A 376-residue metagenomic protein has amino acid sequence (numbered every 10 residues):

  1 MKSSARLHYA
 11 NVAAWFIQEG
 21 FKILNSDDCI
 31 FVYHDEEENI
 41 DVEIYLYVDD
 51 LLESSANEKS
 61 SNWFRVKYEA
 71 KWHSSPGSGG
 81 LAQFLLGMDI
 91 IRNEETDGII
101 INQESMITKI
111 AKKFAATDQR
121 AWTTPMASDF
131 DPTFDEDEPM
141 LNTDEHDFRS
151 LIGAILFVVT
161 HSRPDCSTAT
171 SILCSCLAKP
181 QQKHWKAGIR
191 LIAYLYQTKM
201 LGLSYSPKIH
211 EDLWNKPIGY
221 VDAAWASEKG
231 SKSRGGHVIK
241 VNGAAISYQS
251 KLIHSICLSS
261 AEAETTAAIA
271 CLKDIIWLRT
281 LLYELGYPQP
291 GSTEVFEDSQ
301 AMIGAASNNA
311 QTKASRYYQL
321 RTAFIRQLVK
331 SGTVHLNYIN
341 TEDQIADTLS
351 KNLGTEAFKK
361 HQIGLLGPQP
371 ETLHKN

Functional and structural regions predicted by a protein language model:
M1-S4, Y33-W72, I91-N102, S175-Q182 (+1 more regions): Catalytic palm subdomain of template-directed nucleic-acid polymerases, centered on the conserved carboxylate motif
M1-V32, E38-S55, K59-K67, T143-T168 (+2 more regions): Conserved pre-motif C helix in the palm subdomain of viral-like polymerases
A10, H34-E36, D118-D137, S233-Y248: Reverse-transcriptase-like RNA-dependent polymerase core
E19-E37, S128, P132, I192-P207: Charged, flexible boundary elements
G79-L203, N340, S350: C-terminal reverse transcriptase regions that engage the nucleic-acid substrate
I155, K216-A261: RNase H-like nuclease fold core
C176, K216, L252-N376: RNase H-like nuclease module associated with reverse transcription
A193-V221, Y287-Q289: Structured nucleic-acid-interacting core domains from mobile-element enzymes and related host factors, especially RNase
